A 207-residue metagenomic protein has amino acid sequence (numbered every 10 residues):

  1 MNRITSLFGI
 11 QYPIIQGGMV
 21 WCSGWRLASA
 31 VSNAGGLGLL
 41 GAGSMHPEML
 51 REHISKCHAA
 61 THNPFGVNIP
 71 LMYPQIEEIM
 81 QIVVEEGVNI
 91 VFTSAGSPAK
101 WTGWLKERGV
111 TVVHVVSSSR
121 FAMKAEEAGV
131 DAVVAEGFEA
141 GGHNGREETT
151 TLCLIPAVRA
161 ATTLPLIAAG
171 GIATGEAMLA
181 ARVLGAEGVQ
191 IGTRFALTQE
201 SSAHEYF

Functional and structural regions predicted by a protein language model:
M1-A161, P165: Active-site entrance/lid segments in N-terminal catalytic domains of soluble metabolic enzymes
M19, G171-I172: Active-site metal-binding loops of divalent metal-dependent hydrolases
G145-I167, A173-F207: Conserved active-site-proximal phosphate/metal-binding subdomains
